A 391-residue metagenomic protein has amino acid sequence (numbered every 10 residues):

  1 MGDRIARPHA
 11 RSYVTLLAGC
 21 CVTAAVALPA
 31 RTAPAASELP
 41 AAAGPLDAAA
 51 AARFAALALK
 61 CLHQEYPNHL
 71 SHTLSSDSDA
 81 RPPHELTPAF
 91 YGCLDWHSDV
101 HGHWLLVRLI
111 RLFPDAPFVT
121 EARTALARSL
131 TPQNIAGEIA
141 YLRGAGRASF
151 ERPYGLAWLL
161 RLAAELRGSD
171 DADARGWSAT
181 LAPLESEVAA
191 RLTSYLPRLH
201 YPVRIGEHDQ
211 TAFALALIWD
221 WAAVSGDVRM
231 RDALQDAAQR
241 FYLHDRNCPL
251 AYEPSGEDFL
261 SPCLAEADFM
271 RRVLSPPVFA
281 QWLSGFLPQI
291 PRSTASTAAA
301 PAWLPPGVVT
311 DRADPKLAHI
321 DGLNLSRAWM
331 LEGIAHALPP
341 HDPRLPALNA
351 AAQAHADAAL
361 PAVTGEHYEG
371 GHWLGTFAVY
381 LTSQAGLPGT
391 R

Functional and structural regions predicted by a protein language model:
G2-R11: Short, low-complexity intrinsically disordered segments enriched in A/P/G/S/L with frequent Arg, especially at protein
V14-A25: Bacterial N-terminal signal peptides
A27-E38: Signal peptide processing junction and immediate N-terminal pro/mature segment of secreted/exported proteins
E38-Y91: Low-complexity, Ser/Thr/Pro/Gly-enriched N-terminal "stalk/linker" regions
L39-L46, K60, V100-A116, A157-D173 (+4 more regions): Well-ordered alpha-helical scaffold segments within catalytic/enzyme domains
A42-A48, P83-V100, A140-L156, R198-T211 (+4 more regions): Solvent-exposed loop and edge beta-strand segments that line ligand/cofactor-binding and catalytic clefts
V100, L109-S225: Extended ligand-binding groove/face enriched in aromatic
A223-W373: Long, repeat-rich segments with strong aromatic
